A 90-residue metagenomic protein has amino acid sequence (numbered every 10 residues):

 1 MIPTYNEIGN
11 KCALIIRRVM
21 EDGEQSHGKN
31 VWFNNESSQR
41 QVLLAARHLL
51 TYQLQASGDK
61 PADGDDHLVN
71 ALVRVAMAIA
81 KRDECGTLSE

Functional and structural regions predicted by a protein language model:
M1-E90: Intrinsically disordered, low-complexity regulatory regions that flank transcription factor DNA-binding cores
